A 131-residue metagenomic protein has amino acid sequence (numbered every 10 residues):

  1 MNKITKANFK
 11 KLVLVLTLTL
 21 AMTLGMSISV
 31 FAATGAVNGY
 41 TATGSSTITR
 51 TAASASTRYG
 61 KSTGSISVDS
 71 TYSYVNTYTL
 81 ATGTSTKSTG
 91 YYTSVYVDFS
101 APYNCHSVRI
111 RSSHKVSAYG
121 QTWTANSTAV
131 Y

Functional and structural regions predicted by a protein language model:
M1-R50: N-terminal prepro-regions of secreted/extracellular proteins
F31-Y131: Post-signal peptide N-terminal regions of Sec-secreted extracellular proteins
